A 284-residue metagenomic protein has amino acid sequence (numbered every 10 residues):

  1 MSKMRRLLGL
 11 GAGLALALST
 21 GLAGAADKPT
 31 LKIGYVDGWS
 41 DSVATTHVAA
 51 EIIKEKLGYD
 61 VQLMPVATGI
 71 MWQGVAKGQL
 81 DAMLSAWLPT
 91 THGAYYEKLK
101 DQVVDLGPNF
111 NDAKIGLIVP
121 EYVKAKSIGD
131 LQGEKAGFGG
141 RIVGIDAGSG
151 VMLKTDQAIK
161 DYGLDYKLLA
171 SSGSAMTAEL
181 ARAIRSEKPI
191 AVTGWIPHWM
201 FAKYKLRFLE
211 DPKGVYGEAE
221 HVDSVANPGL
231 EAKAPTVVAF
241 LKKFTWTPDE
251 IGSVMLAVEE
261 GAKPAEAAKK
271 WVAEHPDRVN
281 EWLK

Functional and structural regions predicted by a protein language model:
A23-I33, Q132-G139, D277-K284: Immediate post-signal peptide segment of exported/extracytoplasmic ligand-binding proteins
K28-H47, T68: Extracytoplasmic "Venus flytrap"
L31, A44, K154-Y166, A170-E187 (+3 more regions): An extracytoplasmic/periplasmic, membrane-proximal ligand-sensing/linker region
W39-S40, Q62-G74, L168-E179: Short helix-initiation/N-cap motifs at beta->coil->alpha
A49-G58, G133-L168, A273: Ligand-binding cleft/hinge of the Venus flytrap
L84-L99, R182-R207: A ligand-binding cleft/hinge motif common to bilobed small-molecule-binding domains
K100-G148: A conserved helix-loop-strand patch within extracytoplasmic ligand-binding domains of the periplasmic binding
K114-K124, E220-A234: A bilobed periplasmic-binding-protein/Venus flytrap-type ligand-binding module shared by bacterial periplasmic
